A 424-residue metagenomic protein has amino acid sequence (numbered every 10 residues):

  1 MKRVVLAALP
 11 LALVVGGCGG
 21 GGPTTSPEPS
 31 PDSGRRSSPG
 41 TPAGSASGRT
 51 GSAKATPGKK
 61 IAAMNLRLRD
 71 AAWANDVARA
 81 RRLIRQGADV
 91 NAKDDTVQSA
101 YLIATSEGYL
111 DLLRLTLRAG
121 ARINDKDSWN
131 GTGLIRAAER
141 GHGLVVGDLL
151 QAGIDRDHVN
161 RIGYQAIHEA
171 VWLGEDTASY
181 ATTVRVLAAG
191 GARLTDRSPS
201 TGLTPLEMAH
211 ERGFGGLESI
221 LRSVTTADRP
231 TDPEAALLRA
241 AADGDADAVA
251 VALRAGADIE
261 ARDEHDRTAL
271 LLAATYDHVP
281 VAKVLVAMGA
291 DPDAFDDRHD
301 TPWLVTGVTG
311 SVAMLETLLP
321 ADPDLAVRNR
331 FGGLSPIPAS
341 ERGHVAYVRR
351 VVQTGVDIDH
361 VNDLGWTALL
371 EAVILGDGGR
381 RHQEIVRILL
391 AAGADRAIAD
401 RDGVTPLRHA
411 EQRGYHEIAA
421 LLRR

Functional and structural regions predicted by a protein language model:
V15-G17: C-terminal motif of bacterial Sec signal peptides marking the signal peptidase cleavage site
G19-G22: Bacterial signal peptide processing site
I61, D94, D127, N160 (+6 more regions): Ankyrin repeat boundary/linker residues
M64, V97, N130, G163 (+7 more regions): Start-of-repeat signature of ankyrin repeats
D70-N75, I103-Y109, R136-H142, E169-Y180 (+7 more regions): Ankyrin repeat A-helix N-terminal signature
D76-I84, Y109-L117, H142-L150, D176-A189 (+7 more regions): Ankyrin repeat structural motif
V90, I123, R156, L194-T195 (+5 more regions): Ankyrin-repeat inter-repeat connecting loop/turn
L194-T226, R396-R424: Leucine-rich solenoid repeat scaffolds
